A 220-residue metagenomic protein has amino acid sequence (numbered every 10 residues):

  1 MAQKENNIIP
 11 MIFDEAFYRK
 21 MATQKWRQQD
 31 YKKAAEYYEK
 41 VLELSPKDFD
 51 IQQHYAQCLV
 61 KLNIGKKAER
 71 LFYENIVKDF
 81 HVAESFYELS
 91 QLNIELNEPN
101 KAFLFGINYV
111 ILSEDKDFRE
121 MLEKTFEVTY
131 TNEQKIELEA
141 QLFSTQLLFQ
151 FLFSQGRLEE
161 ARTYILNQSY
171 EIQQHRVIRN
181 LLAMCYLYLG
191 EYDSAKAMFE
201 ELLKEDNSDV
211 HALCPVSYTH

Functional and structural regions predicted by a protein language model:
Q3-F17, T131-F143: TPR-adjacent "capping" and linker segments in tetratricopeptide-repeat scaffold/adaptor proteins
V41, E74-N75, Y109, Q168 (+1 more regions): Canonical positions in the second alpha-helix
T219-H220: Conserved small/polar residues in nucleotide/adenosyl-binding loops
